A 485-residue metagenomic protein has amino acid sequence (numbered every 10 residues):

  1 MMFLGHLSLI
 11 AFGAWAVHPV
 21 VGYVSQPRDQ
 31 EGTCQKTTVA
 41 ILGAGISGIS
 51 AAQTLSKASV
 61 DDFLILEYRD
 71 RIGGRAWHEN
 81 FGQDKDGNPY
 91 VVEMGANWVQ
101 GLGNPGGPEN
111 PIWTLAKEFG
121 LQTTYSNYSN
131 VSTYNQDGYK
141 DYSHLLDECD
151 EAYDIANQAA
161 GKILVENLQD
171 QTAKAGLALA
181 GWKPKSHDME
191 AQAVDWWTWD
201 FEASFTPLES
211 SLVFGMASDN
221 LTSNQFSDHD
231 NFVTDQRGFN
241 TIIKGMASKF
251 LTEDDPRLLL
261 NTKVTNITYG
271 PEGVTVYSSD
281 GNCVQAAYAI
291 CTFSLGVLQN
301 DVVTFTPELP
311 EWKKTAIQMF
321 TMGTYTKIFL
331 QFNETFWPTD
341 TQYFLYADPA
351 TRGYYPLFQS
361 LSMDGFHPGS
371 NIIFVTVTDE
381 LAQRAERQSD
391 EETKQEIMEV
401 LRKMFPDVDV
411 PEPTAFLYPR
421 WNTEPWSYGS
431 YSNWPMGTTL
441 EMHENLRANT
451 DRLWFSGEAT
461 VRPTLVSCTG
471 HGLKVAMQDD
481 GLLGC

Functional and structural regions predicted by a protein language model:
M1-G5: Positively charged n-region of N-terminal signal peptides that target proteins for export
H6-L9, G13, H18-C485: FAD-dinucleotide binding site
